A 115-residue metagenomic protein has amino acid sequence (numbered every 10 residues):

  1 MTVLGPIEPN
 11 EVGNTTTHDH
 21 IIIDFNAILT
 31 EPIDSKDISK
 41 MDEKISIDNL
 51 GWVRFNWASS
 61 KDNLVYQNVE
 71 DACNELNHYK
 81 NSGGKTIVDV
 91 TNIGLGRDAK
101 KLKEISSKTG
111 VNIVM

Functional and structural regions predicted by a protein language model:
M1-P9, G13-T15: N-terminal metal-binding scaffold of metallo-dependent hydrolase/deaminase domains
N14-I23, I87: Histidine-centered catalytic micro-motifs
I23-F25, L95-D98: Short active-site-adjacent helix-start/loop capping segments
I23-Y66: Active-site gating loops and adjacent loop-to-helix segments of metal-dependent hydrolytic enzymes
I38-S39, L102-M115: Divalent-metal coordination cores built from histidine and acidic residues
N56-D62, N74-R97, G110-M115: Divalent metal-dependent hydrolysis catalytic cores, especially in the metallo-beta-lactamase
